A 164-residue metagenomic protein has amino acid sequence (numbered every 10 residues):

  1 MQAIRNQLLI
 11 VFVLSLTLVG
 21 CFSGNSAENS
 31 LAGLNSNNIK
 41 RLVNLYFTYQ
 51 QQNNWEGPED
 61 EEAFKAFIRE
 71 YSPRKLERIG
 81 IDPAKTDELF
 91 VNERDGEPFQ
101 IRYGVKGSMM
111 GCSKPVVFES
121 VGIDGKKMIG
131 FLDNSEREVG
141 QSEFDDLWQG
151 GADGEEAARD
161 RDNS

Functional and structural regions predicted by a protein language model:
M1-Q7: Positively charged n-region of N-terminal signal peptides that target proteins for export
Q7-G20: Bacterial N-terminal signal peptides
T17-V19, D60, G130: Generic detector of short, well-ordered, non-transmembrane alpha-helical segments enriched in hydrophobic residues
C21-E93, Q100-G104, S108-M109, S135-N163: Conserved hydrophobic/amphipathic alpha-helical signal-anchor segments
G111-V116: Short, hydrophobic/aromatic-rich segments at coil-to-beta transitions
G122-G125: Short, small/polar residue-rich loop motifs at catalytic or cofactor-binding pockets
K127-N134: Active-site and channel-lining beta-strand-loop segments that bind or position nucleotide-derived/phosphorylated
